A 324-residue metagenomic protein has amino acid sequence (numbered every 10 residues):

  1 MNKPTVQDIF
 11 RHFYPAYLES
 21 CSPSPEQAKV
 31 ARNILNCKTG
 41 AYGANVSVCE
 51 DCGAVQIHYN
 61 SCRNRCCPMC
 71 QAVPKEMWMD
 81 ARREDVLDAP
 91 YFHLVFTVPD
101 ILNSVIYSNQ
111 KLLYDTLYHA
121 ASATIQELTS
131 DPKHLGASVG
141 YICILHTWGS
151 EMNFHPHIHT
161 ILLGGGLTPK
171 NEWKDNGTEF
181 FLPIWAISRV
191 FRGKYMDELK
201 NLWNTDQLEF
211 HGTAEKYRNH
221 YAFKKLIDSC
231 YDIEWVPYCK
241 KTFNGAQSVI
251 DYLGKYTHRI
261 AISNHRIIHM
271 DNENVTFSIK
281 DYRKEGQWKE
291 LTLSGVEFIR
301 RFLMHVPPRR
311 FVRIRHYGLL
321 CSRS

Functional and structural regions predicted by a protein language model:
M1-S324: Beta->alpha loop/short-helix hinge microenvironment recognizer with preference for catalytic Tyr/His contexts
